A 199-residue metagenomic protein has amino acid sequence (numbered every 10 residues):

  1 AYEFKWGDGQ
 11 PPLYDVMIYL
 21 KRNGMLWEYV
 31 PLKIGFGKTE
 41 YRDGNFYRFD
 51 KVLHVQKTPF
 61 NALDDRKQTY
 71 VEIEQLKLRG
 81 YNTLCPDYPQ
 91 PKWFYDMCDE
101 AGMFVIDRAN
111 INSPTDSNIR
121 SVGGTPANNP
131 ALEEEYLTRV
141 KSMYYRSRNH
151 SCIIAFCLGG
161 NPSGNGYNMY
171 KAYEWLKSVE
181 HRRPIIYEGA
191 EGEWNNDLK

Functional and structural regions predicted by a protein language model:
A1-K92, D96-G102, R139, I154-A155 (+1 more regions): Secreted/periplasmic carbohydrate-active enzymes, especially glycoside hydrolases
Y70, T83-K199: Substrate-binding/catalytic cleft of secreted carbohydrate-active enzymes, primarily glycoside hydrolases
